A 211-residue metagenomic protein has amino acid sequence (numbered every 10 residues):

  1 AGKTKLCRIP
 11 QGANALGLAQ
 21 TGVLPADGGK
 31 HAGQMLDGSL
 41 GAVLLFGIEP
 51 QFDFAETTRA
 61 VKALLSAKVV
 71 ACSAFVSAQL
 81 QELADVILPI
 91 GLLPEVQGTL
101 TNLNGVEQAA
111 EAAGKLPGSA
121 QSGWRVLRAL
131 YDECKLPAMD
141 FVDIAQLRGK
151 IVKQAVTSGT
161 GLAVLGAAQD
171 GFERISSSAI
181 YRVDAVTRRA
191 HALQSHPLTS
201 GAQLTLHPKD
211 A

Functional and structural regions predicted by a protein language model:
A1: Short, solvent-exposed amphipathic alpha-helices that sit in or adjacent to ligand/effector-binding or catalytic
T4-C7: Extended, H/D-rich, highly charged conserved domains that either
G12, G17-S119, R125-A211: A cross-kingdom feature strongest in bacterial/archaeal respiratory oxidoreductases
